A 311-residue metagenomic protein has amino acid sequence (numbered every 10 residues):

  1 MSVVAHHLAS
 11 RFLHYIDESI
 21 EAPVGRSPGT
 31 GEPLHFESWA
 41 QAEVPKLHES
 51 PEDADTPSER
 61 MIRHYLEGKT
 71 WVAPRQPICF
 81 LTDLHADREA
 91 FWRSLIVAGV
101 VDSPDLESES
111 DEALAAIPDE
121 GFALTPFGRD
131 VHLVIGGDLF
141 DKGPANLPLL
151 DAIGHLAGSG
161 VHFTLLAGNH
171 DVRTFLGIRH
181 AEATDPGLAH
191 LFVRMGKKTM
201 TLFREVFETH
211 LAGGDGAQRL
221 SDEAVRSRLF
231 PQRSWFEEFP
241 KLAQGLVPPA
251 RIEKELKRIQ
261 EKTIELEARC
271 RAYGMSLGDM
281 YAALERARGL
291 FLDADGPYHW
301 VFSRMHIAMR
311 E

Functional and structural regions predicted by a protein language model:
M1-E311: Feature recognizes metal-dependent phosphohydrolase scaffolds
